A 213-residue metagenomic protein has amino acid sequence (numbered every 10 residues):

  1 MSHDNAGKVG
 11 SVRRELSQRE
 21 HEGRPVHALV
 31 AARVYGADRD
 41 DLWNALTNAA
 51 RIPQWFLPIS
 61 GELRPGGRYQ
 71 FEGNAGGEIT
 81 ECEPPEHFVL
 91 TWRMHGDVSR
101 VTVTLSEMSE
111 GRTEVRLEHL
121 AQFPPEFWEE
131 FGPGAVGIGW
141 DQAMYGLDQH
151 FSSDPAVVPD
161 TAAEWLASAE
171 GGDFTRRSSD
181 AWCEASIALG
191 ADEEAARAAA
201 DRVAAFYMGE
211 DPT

Functional and structural regions predicted by a protein language model:
M1-G23, L120-T213: Terminal "cap-and-tail" regions of soluble proteins that handle hydrophobic small molecules
G23-R24, V30-A31, A37-D41, A49-H87 (+1 more regions): Short beta-edge strand/loop motif at the mouth of beta-sheet-based domains
A31-R33, L117-H119: A structural signal for short, well-ordered beta-strand segments
L42-W43, I52, I79, F88-L90 (+3 more regions): Hydrophobic pocket/interface hotspot
T47, T113: Ser/Thr-centric signal marking residues that sit in or immediately flank functional binding/regulatory motifs
S60-L63, G67-R112, E118-E129, Y207-T213: Hydrophobic-ligand binding "helix-grip"
